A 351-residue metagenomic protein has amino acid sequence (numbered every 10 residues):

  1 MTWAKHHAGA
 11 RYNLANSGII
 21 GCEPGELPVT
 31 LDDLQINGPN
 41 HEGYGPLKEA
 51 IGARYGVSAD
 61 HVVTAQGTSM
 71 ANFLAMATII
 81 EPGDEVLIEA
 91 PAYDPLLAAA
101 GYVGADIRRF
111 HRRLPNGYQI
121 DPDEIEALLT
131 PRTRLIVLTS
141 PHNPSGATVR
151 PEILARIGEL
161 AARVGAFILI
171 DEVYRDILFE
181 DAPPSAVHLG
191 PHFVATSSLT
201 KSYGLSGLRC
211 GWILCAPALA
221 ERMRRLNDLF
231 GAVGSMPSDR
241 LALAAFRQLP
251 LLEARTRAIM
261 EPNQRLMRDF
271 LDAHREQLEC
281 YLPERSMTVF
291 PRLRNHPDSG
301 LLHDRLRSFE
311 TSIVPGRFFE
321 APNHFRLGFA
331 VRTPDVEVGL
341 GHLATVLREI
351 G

Functional and structural regions predicted by a protein language model:
M1-S69, L74, E349-G351: N-terminal small-domain helix-loop-helix segment of the aminotransferase-like
T78-L138, E159: PLP-dependent aminotransferase-like
D84, A105, R163-F167, P191: A short helix->loop->beta-strand "cap" motif at the edges of active sites that frequently abuts
V103, R163-V164, H274, F309 (+1 more regions): Helix C-cap/helix->beta junction micro-motif
L114-E180: Active-site phosphate-binding strand-loop segment of PLP-dependent enzymes
P191-E261, R265, G341: Conserved core segment of the aminotransferase class I/II
L243, I259-R268, E279-R292: Conserved glycine-rich beta-strand-loop-beta hairpin in the small C-terminal domain of fold type I
D304, S308-V314, F319-G351: PLP-dependent enzyme catalytic core of the Aspartate aminotransferase-like
